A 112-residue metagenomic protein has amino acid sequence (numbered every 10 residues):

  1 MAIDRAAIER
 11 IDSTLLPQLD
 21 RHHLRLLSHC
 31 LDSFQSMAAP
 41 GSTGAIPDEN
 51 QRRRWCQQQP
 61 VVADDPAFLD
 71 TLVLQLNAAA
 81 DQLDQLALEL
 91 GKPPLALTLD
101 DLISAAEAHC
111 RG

Functional and structural regions predicted by a protein language model:
M1-L31, N50-Q75: Short Lys/Arg-rich basic patches
D12-I46, L76-A96: Surface-exposed, Lys/Arg-rich phosphate-binding patches that contact polyanionic backbones
G41-D64, P94-G112: Short, basic amphipathic alpha-helical segments that act as recognition/interaction helices in nucleic-acid-binding
Q58-E89, A108-G112: Short, positively charged interaction helices/loops
